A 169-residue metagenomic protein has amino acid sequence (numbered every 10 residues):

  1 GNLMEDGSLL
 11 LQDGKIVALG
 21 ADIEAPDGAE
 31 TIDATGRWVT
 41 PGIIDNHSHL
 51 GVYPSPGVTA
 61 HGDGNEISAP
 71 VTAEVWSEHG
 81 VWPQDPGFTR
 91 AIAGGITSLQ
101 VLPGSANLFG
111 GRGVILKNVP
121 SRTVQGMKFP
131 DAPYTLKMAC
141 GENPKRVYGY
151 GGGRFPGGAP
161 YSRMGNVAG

Functional and structural regions predicted by a protein language model:
G1, G7, G20, A34 (+4 more regions): Glycine-centered flexibility motif
G1-L3, I23-A25, I67-A69, L108 (+1 more regions): A generic structural signal for short, solvent-exposed coil/turn residues that cap or connect secondary-structure
G1-T40, G57: Histidine-rich, glycine-flanked metal-binding segment
M4-E5, T72, W76, W82 (+3 more regions): Generic, ordered loop/turn and secondary-structure boundary motif
D13, A25-W38, H47, K117-R122 (+1 more regions): A signal for specific C-terminal beta-sheet/loop modules enriched in small/flexible residues with GP/PG/PP motifs
K15-A18, G36, P56-V58, S68-P70 (+2 more regions): Glycine-rich loops and low-complexity Gly/Arg-rich segments that provide flexible linkers or classic glycine-based
A34-P103, N107-G111: Metal-associated gating/positioning segment near the N- to mid-region
G87, I92-G169: Polyanionic/metal-chelating signatures
